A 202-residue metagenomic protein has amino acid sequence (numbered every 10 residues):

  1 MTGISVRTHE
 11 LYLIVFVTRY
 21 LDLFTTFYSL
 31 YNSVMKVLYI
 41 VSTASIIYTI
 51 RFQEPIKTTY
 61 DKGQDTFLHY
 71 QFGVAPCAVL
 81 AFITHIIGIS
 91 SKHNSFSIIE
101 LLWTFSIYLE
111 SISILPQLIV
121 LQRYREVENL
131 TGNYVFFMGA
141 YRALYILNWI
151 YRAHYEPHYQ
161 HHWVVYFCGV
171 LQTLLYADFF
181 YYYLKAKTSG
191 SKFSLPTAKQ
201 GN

Functional and structural regions predicted by a protein language model:
M1-N202: Alpha-helical membrane-protein topology signature
